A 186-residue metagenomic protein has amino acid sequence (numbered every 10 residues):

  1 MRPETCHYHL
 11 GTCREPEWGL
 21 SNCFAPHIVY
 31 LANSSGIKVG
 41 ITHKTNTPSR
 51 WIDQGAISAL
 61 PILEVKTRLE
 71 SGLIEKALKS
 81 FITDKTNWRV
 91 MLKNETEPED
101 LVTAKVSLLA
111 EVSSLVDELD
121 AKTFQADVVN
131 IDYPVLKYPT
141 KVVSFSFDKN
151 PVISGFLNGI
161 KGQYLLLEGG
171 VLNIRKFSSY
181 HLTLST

Functional and structural regions predicted by a protein language model:
M1-T186: Non-catalytic accessory segments flanking enzymatic or RNA/DNA-binding domains
